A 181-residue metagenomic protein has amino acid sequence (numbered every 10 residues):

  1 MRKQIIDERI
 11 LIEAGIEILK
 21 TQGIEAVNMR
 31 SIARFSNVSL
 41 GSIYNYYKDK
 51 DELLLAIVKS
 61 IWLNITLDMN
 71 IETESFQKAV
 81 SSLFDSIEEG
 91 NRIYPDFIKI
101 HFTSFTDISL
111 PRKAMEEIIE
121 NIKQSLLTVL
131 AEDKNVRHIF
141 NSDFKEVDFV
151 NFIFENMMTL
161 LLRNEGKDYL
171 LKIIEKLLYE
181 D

Functional and structural regions predicted by a protein language model:
M1-Q22, A26-F35, E52: Basic, helix-initiating cap at the start of DNA-binding domains
R34, K48-D49, K59: Residue-level detection of the helix-turn-helix DNA-binding "recognition helix"
S36-Y47: Short hydrophobic/aromatic patch on the recognition helix
L53-I61: Alpha-helical DNA-contacting segments of helix-turn-helix folds
A56, M69-I93, E146-V150: Hydrophobic alpha-helical connector segments
I71, I100-S109: Short linear capping/connector segments at secondary-structure termini
Q77-T103, E117, L161-G166, D181: Helical hydrophobic small-molecule/effector-binding pocket
R92-I93, S109-V136, F144-N151: Amphipathic alpha-helical packing segments from all-alpha helical-bundle domains
